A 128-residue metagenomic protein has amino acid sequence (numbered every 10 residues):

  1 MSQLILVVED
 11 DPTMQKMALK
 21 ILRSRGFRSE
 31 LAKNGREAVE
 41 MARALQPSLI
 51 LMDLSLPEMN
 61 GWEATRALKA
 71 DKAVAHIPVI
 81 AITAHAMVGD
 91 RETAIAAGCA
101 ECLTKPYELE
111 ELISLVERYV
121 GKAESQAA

Functional and structural regions predicted by a protein language model:
E9: Conserved acidic carboxylate
Q15, P57, A75, M87: The feature encodes the CheY-like receiver
K16-S24: Charged docking surfaces used in two-component/phosphorelay signaling
G26-K33, M41: Short hydrophobic/Thr-rich beta-strand motif most characteristic of the beta2 strand and flanking loop of CheY-like
L45-L51, L56: Active-site beta3 strand of CheY-like receiver
Y107-V116: C-terminal output helix
